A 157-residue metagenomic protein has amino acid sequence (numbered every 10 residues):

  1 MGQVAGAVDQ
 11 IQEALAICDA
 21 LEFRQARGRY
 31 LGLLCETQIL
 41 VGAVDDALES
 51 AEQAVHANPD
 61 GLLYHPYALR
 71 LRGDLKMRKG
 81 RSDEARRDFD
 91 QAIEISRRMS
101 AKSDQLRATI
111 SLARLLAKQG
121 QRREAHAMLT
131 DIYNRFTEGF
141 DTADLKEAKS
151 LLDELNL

Functional and structural regions predicted by a protein language model:
M1-L157: Helix-coil-helix junctions within alpha-helical repeat/solenoid scaffolds
